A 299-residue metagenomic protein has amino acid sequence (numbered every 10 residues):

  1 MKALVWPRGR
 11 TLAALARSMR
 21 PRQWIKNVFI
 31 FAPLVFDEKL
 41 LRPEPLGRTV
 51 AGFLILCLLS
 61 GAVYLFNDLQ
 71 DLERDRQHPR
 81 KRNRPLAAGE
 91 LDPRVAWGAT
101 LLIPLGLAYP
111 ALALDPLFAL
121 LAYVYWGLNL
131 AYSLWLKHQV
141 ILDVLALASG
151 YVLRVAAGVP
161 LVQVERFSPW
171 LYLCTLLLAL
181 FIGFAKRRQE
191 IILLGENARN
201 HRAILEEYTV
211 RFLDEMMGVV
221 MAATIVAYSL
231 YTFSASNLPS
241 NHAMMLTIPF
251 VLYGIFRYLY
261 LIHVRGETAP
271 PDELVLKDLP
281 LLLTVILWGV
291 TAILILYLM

Functional and structural regions predicted by a protein language model:
M1-A16, Q23, L134, V152-M299: C-terminal membrane-associated helical module and adjoining short loops/tails
M1-R76, G89-L101: Topogenic membrane-insertion module of multi-pass membrane proteins
A16-R22, P85-A96, A113-F118, L136-V144 (+2 more regions): Short, amphipathic, aromatic/basic-enriched membrane-interface segments that mark the entry/exit of transmembrane
K26-G47, L136-S168: Long, highly hydrophobic alpha-helical transmembrane signal-anchor segments
V28-A32, V50, L54-G61, G98-Y109 (+10 more regions): Generic alpha-helical transmembrane segments of integral inner-membrane proteins, especially permease/transport modules
E44-R48, P116-A122, V140-L142, R166-L171 (+1 more regions): Short, aromatic-rich membrane-interface segments at the entry and exit of alpha-helical transmembrane domains
L59-A87, L136, I141-L142, F184-I192 (+1 more regions): Acidic (Asp/Glu-rich) catalytic motifs at the cytosolic membrane interface
L72, Q77-A122, P169-L180, D214-I225 (+1 more regions): Multi-pass membrane catalytic core of lipid/isoprenoid biosynthesis enzymes
